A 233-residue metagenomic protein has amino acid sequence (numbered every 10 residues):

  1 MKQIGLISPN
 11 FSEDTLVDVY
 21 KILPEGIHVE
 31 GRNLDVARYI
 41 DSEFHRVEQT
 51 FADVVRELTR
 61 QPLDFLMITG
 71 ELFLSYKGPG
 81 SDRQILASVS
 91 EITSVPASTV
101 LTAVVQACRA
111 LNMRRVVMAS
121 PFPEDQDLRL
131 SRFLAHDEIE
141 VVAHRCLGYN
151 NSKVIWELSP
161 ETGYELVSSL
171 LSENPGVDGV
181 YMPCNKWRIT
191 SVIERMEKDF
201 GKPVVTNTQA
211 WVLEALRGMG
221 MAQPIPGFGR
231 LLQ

Functional and structural regions predicted by a protein language model:
M1-R56, E124-L128, R132-S159: N-terminal glycine-rich anion-binding loop in soluble enzyme alpha/beta folds
E48-Q61, E165-V177: Short, well-structured alpha-helical segments in soluble
V55-T102: Glycine/small-residue-rich loop that forms an oxyanion/phosphate-binding "nest" at active or ligand-binding sites
D64-T69, V117-M118, V177-C184: Periplasmic-binding protein-like
V89-S152, L232-Q233: Conserved beta-alpha
Y149-S152, F200, V204-P224: Short, flexible loop segments at boundaries between secondary-structure elements
Y164-M196, T206, W211-V212: Hydrophobic alpha-helical
